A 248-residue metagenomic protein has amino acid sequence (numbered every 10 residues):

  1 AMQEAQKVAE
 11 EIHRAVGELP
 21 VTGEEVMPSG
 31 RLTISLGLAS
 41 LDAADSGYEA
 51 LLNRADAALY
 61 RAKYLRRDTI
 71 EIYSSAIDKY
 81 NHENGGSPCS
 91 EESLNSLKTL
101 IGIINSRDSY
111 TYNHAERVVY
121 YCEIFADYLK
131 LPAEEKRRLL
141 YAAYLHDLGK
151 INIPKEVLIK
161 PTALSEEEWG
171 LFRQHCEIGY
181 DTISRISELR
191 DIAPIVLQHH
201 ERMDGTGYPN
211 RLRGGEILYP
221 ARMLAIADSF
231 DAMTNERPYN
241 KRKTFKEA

Functional and structural regions predicted by a protein language model:
A1-S40: GGDEF/GGEEF active-site signature
H13-P20, D56-L59, K63, T234: Protein kinase-like catalytic domain
R31, L38-D42, I192-I195, H199: Catalytic core of nucleotidyl cyclases, primarily class III adenylyl/guanylyl cyclases
L32-I34, D68, A221: Change "...and in nucleic-acid phosphodiester-cleaving endonucleases..." to "...and in nucleic-acid processing enzymes
S35-A43, A50-L65, E71-P88: Cyclic nucleotide signaling catalytic output domains
L65-R66, D108: Short helix/strand-capping hinge loops at secondary-structure junctions that flank key functional elements
E92-A248: Histidine- and acidic-residue-rich, metal-dependent catalytic cores
